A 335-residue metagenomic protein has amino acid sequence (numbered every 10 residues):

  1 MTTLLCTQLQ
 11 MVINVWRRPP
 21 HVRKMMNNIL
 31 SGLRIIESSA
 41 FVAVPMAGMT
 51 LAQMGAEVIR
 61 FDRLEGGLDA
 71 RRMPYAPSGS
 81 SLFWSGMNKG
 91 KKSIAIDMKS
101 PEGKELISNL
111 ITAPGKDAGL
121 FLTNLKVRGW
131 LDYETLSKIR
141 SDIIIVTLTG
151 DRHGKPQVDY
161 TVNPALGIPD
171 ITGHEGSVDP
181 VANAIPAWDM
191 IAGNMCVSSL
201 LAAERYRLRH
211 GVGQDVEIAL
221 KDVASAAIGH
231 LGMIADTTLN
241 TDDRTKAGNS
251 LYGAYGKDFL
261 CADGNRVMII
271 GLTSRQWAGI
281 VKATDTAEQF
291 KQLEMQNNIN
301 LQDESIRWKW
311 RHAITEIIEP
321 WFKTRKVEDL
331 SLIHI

Functional and structural regions predicted by a protein language model:
V22-R209, E328: N-terminal helix-loop segment corresponding to the beta1-alpha1 unit of nucleotide/adenylate-binding folds
V181-I191, G211, D215, K246-A247 (+3 more regions): A short glycine-threonine-serine/GTX helix/turn-capping micro-motif
P186-L201, A219-H230, L272, Q276: Mid-domain beta-loop-alpha active-site segment that forms a flexible, acidic cofactor/metal-binding surface
A203-A247: Substrate-binding/catalytic subdomain of NAD(P)-dependent oxidoreductase enzymes
Y255-L332: Aromatic-enriched alpha-helical interface/lid elements that frame and gate functional surfaces
